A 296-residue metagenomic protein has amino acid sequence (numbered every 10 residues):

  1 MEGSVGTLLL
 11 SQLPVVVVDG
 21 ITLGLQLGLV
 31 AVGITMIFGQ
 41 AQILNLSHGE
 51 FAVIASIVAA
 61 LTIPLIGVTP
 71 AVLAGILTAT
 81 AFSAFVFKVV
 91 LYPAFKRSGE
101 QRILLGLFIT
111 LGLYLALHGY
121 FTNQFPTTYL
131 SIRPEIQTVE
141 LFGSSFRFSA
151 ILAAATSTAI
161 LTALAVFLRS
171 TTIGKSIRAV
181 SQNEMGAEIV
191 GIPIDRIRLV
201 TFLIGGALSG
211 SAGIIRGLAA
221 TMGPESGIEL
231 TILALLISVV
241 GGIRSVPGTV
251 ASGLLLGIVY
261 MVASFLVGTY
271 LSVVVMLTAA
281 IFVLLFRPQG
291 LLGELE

Functional and structural regions predicted by a protein language model:
M1-V30, V58, T69-P70, G99-L107 (+3 more regions): Membrane-interfacial amphipathic/re-entrant helices at transmembrane-helix boundaries
E2, Q124, M185-I189, P193-R196 (+1 more regions): Cytosolic-side transmembrane-helix boundaries in multi-pass membrane proteins
Q12-P64, V89-Q101, V240-V246: Single transmembrane alpha-helix segments in multi-pass membrane proteins
D19, G24, S145-M222, G227 (+1 more regions): Helix-loop-helix "hairpin" substructures at the membrane interface of multi-pass membrane proteins
F51-I54, Y92-Y120, G227-V239, G268-L285: Pore- or pathway-lining transmembrane helices of multi-pass membrane proteins that form conduits for solutes/ions
L65-L77, F202-L203, S209, G213-T278: Transmembrane alpha-helical segments in multi-pass inner-membrane proteins
G67-L113, Y120, A251-L256, R287-P288: Alpha-helical transmembrane segments within multi-pass membrane transporters and channels
P93-A94, R102-S170, I197, V267 (+1 more regions): Transmembrane helix-bundle core of multi-pass membrane transporters and related energy-transducing complexes
